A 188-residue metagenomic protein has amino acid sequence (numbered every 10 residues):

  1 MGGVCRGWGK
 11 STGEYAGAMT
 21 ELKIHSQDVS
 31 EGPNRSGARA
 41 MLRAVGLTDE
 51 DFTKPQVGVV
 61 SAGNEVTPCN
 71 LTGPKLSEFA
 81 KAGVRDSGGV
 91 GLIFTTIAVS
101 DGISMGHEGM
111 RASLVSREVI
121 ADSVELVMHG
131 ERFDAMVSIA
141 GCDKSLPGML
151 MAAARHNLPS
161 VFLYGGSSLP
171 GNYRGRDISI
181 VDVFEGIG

Functional and structural regions predicted by a protein language model:
M19-D51, D86: N-terminal amphipathic/basic leader segments beginning at the initiator methionine
T20-S26, V57-N64, I97-R111: Gly-rich Lys/Arg/Thr-decorated short loops/hinges at beta-loop-alpha junctions or inter-strand turns that position
G37-R43, R85, V90-S138: Glycine-rich oxoanion-binding loops at beta->alpha junctions
D49-T53, N64-I93: Glycine-rich phosphate/diphosphate-binding loop of Rossmann-like nucleotide-binding domains
S113-G188: Active-site cavity-forming subdomains of large catalytic enzyme subunits
